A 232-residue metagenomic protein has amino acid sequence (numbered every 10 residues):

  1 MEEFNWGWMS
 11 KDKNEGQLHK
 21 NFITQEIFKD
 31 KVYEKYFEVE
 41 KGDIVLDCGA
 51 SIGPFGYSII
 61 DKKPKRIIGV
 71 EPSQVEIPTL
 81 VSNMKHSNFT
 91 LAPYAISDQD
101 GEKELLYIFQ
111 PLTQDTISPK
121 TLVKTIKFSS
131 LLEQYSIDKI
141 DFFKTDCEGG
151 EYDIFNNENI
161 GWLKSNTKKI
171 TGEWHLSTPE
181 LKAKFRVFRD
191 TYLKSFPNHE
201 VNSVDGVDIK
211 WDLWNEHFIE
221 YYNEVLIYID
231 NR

Functional and structural regions predicted by a protein language model:
M1-R232: Phosphate/nucleotide-binding beta-alpha loop and adjacent structural elements of enzyme active sites
